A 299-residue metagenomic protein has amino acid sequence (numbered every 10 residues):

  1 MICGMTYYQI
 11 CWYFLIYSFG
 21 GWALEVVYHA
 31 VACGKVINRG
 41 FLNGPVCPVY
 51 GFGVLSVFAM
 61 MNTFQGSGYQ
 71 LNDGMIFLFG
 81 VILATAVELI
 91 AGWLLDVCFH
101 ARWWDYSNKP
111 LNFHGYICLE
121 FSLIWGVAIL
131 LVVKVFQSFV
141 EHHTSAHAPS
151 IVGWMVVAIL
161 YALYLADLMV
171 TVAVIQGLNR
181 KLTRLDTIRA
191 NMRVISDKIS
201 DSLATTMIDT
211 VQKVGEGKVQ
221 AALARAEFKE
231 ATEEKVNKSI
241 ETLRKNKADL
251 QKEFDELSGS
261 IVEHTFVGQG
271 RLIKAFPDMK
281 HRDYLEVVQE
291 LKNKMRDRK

Functional and structural regions predicted by a protein language model:
M1-K299: Aromatic-rich, lipid-facing transmembrane alpha helices and their immediate juxtamembrane interface loops in integral
